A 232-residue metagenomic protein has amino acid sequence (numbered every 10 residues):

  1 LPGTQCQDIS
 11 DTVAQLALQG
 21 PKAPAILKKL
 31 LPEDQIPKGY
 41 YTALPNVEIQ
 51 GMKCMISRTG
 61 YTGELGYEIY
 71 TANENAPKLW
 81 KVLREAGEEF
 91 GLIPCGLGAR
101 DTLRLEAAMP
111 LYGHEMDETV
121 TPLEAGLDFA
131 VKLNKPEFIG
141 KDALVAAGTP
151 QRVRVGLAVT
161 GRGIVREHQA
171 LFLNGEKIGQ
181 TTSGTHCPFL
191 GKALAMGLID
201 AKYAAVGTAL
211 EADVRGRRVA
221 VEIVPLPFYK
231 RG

Functional and structural regions predicted by a protein language model:
L1-G232: Conserved, structured C-terminal
